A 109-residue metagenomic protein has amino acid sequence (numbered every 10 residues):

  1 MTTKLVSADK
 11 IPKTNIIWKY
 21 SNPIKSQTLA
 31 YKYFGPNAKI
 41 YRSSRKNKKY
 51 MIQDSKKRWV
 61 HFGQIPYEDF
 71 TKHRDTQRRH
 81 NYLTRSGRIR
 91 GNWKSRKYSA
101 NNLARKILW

Functional and structural regions predicted by a protein language model:
M1-W109: Arg/Lys-rich, low-complexity, intrinsically disordered basic segments
